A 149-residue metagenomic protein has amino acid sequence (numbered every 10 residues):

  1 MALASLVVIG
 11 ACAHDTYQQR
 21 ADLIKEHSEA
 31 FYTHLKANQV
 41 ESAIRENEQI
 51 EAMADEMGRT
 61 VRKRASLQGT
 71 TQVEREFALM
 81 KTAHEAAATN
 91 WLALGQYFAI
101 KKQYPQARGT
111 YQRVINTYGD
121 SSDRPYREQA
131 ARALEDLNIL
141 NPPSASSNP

Functional and structural regions predicted by a protein language model:
M1-I9: Bacterial N-terminal signal peptides
I9-A30, I44-R45: Bacterial Sec signal peptide processing site at the extreme N-terminus
Q18, M53-L67, A78-E85, N116-Q129: Short solvent-exposed coil/turn linkers within tandem alpha-helical repeat scaffolds
L67-L94, R132-P149: Alpha-helical linker/edge segments of TPR/alpha-solenoid repeat scaffolds and analogous pre-/post-domain helices
